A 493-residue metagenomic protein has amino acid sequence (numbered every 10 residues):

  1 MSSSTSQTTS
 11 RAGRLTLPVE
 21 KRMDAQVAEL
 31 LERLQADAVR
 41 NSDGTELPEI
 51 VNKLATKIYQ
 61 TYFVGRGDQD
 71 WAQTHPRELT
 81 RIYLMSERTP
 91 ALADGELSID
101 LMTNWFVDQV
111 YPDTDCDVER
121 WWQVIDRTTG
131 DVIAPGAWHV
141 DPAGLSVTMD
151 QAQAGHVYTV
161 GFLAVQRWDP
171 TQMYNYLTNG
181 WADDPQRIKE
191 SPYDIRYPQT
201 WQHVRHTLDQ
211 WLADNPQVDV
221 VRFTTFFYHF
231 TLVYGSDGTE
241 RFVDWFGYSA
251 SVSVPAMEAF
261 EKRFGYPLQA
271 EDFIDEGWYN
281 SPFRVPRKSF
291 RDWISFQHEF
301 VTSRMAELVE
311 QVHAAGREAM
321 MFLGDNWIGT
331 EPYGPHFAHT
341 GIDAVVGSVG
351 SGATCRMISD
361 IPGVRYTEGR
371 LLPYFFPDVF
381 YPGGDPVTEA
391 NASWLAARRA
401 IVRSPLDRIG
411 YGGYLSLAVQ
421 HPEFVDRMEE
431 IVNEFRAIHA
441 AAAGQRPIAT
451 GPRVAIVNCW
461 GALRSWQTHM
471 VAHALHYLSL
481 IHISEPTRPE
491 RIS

Functional and structural regions predicted by a protein language model:
S2-V27, W181-A182, M321: Boundary/entry segment of secreted carbohydrate-active catalytic domains
T16-K21, A36-S42, I58-T61, A319-L323 (+1 more regions): Short, hydrophobic beta-strand segments that form beta-sheet elements in well-ordered domains
T16-K21, E190-Q202, F380-A390: Active-site mouth loops of central-metabolism enzymes
M23-L54, Q210-R222, A344, A396-R403: Catalytic domains of carbohydrate-active enzymes, especially glycoside hydrolases
L34, D68-H75, L208-D209, R222-F226 (+4 more regions): Hydrophobic targeting/anchoring helices
I50-T61, G65-E78: Hydrophobic or amphipathic alpha-helical targeting/insertion segments
P76-H339, M357: Polysaccharide-binding and catalytic clefts of secreted carbohydrate-active enzymes
I481-I492: Single conserved hydrophobic/aromatic residue that forms the stacking wall/gate of nucleotide- or nucleobase-binding
